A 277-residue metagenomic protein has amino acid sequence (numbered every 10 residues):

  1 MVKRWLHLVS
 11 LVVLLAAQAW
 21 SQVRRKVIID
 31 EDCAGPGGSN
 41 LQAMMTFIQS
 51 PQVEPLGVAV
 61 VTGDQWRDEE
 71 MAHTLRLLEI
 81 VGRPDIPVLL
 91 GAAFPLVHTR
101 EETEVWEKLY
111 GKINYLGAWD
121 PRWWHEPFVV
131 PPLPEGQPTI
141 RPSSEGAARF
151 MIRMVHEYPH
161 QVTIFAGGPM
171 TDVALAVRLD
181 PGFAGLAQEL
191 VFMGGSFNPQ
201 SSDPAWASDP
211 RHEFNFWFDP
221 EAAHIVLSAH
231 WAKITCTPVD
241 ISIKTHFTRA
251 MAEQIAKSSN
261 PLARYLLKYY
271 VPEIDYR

Functional and structural regions predicted by a protein language model:
V2-K3, R24: Short, intrinsically disordered low-complexity segments
K3-L11: Sec-dependent signal peptide recognition, specifically the positively charged N-region followed immediately by
L11-S21: Hydrophobic h-region of N-terminal signal peptides that target proteins for export in Gram-negative bacteria
W20-R277: N-terminal acidic, glycine/proline-rich low-complexity segments
